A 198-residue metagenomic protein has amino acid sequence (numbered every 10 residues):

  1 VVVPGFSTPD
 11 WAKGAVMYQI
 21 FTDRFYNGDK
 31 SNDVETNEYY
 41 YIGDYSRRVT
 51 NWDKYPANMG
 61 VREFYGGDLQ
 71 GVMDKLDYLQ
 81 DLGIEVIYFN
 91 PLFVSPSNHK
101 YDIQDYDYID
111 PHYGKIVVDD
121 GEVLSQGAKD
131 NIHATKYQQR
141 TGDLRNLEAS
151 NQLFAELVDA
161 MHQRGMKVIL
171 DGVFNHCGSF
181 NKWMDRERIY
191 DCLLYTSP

Functional and structural regions predicted by a protein language model:
V1-M166, N175, K182: N-terminal structural segment of carbohydrate-active enzymes
G178-R188: Substrate-binding cleft/loops of secretory-pathway carbohydrate-active enzymes
Y195-P198: Conserved small/polar residues in nucleotide/adenosyl-binding loops
